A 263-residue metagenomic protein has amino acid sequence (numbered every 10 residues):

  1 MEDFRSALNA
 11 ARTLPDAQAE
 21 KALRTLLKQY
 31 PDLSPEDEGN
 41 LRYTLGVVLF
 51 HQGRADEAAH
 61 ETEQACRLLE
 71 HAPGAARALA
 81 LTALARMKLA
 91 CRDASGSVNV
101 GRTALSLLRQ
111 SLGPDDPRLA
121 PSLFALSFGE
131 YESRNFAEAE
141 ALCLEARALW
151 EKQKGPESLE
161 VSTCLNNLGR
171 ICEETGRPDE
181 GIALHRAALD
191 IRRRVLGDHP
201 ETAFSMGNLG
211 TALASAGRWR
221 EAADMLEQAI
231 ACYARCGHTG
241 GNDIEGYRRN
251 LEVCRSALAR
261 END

Functional and structural regions predicted by a protein language model:
M1-A75, L81: Flexible inter-repeat linkers and adjacent short helices within tandem amphipathic alpha-helical repeat scaffolds
L8-T13, N40-H51, A76-A90, G101 (+5 more regions): Conserved alpha-helical positions within TPR/SEL1-like repeat arrays
D16-A17, A55, A94, G101 (+3 more regions): TPR-repeat structural position
P31-S34, E70-G74, Q110-P114, K152-P156 (+2 more regions): Short coil/turn linkers that connect adjacent helices within long alpha-helical scaffolds, especially alpha-solenoid
E138-E140, K152-S162, G169, G176-S205 (+1 more regions): A detector of tandem-repeat and repeat-rich interaction/domain scaffolds
W219-G237, E252: TPR/TPR-like (Sel1-like) alpha-helical repeat modules
